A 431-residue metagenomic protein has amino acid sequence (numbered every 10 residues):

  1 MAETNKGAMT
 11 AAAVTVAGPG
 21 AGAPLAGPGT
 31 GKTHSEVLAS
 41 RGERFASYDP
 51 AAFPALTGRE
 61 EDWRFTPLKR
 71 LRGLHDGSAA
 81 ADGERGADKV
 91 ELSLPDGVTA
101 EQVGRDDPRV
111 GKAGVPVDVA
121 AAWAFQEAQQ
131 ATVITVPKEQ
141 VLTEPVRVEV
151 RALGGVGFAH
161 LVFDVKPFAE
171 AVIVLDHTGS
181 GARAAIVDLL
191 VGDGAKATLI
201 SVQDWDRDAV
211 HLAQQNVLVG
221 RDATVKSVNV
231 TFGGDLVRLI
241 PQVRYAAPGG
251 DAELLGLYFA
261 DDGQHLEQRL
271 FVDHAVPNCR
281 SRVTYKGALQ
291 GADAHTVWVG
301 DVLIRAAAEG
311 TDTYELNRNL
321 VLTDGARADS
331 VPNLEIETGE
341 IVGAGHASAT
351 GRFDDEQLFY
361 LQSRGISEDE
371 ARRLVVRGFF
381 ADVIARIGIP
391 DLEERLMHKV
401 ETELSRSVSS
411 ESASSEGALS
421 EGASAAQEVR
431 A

Functional and structural regions predicted by a protein language model:
M1-G7, S420-A431: Long, low-complexity, intrinsically disordered segments
A2-Q130, P137, L142, V146 (+3 more regions): N-terminal amphipathic, basic helical "cap/leader" segment at the start of enzyme domains
N5, V16, A113-I366, V376 (+3 more regions): Conserved beta-strand/loop scaffold segments within soluble protein domains that form the structured core and edges
R406, E411, E416, E421-S424: Intrinsically disordered, low-complexity segments used as extracellular stalks/linkers and nuclear/regulatory IDRs
